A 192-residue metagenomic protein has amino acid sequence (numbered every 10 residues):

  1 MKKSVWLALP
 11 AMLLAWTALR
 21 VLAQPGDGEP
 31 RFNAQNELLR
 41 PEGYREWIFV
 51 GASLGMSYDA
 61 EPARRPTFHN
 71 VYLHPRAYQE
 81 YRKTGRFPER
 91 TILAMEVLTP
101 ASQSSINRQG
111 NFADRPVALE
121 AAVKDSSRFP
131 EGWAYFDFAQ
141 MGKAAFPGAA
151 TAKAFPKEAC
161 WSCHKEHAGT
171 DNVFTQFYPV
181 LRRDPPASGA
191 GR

Functional and structural regions predicted by a protein language model:
M1-L9: Bacterial N-terminal signal peptides that target proteins for export
S4, L22-Q24: N-terminal intrinsically disordered, low-complexity, charge/repeat-rich segments that act as generic
A8-R20: Bacterial N-terminal signal peptides
Q24-N33, R40-I48, A52-S57, T84-R192: Sequence context surrounding c-type heme c attachment/ligation sites in exported
Y58-H69, A150: Short, polar loop/linker segments at the starts of domains and inter-domain junctions
T67-K83, S104-N107: N-terminal post-signal-peptidase region of extra-cytosolic proteins
